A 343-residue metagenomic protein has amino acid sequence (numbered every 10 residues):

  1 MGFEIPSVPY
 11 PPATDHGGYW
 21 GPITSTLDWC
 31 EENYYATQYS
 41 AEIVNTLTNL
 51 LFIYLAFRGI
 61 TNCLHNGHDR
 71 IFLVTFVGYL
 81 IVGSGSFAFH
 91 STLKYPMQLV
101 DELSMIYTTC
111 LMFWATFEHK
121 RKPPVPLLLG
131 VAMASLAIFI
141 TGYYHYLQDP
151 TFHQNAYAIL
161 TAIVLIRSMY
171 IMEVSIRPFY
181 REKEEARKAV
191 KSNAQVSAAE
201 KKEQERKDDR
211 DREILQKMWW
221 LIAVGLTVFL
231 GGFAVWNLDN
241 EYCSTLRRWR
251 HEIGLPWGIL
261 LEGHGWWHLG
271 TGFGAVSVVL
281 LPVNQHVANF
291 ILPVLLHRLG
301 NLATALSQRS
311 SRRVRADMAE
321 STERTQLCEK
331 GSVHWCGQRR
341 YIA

Functional and structural regions predicted by a protein language model:
G2-Y35, Y39-A343: Multi-pass alpha-helical transmembrane bundles in non-GPCR membrane proteins that perform intramembrane catalysis
